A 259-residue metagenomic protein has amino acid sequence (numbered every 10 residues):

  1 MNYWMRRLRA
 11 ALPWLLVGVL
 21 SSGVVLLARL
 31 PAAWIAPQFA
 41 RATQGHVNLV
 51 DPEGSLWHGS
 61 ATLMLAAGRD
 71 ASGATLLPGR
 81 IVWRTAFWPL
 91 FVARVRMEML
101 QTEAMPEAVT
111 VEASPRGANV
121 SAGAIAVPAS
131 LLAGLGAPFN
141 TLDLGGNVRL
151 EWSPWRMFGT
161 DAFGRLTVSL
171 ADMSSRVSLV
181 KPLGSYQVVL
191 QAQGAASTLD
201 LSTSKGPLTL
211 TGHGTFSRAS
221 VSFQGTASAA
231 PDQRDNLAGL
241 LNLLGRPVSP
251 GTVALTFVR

Functional and structural regions predicted by a protein language model:
M1-W14, A36, A40-A42, S178-R259: Extended terminal
R7-R29: Hydrophobic membrane-insertion alpha-helices, especially the h-region of bacterial N-terminal signal peptides
L30-N48: Alpha-helical transmembrane signal-anchor/signal-peptide segments
V47-N140: N-terminal beta-strand/beta-hairpin edge segment
A71, F158-A162: Short loop/turn motifs that connect adjacent beta-strands in outer-membrane beta-barrel proteins
A71-V82, T102-A108, L135-W152, V180-Q187 (+2 more regions): Amphipathic hydrophobic-ligand
R84-W88, E112-S114, S153, Q191 (+1 more regions): Short beta-strand micro-motifs enriched in acidic
L100-A104, E112-W155, A192-L199, S228-R259: Extended amphipathic, helix-rich lipid-handling scaffolds
